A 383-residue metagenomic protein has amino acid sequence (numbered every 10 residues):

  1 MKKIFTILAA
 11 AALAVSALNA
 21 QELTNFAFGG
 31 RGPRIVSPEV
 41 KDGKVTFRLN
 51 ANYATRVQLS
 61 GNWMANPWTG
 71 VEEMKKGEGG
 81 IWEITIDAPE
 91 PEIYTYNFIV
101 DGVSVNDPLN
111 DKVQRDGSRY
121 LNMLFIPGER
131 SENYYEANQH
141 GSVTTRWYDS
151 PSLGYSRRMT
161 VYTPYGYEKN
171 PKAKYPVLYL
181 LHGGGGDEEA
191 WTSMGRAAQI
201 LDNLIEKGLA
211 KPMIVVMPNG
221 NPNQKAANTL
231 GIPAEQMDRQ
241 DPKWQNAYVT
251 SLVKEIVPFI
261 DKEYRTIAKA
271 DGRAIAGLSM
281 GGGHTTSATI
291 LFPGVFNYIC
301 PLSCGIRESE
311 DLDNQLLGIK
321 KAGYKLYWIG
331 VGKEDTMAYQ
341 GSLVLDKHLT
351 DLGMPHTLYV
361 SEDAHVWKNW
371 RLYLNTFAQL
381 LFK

Functional and structural regions predicted by a protein language model:
M1-L23: Bacterial Sec-dependent N-terminal signal peptides
K2, G30-P33: Short, intrinsically disordered low-complexity segments
Q21-F28, I35-T69, K75-K383: Non-catalytic cap/lid and distal C-terminal segments of serine-dependent acyl enzymes
